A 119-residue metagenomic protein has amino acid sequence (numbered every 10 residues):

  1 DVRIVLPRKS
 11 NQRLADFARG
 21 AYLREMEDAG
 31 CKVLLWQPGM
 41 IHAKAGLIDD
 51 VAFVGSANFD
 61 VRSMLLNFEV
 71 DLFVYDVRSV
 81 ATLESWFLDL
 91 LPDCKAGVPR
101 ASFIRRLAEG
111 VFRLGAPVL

Functional and structural regions predicted by a protein language model:
D1-L119: PLD/PLD-like phosphodiesterase catalytic module centered on the HKD motif
